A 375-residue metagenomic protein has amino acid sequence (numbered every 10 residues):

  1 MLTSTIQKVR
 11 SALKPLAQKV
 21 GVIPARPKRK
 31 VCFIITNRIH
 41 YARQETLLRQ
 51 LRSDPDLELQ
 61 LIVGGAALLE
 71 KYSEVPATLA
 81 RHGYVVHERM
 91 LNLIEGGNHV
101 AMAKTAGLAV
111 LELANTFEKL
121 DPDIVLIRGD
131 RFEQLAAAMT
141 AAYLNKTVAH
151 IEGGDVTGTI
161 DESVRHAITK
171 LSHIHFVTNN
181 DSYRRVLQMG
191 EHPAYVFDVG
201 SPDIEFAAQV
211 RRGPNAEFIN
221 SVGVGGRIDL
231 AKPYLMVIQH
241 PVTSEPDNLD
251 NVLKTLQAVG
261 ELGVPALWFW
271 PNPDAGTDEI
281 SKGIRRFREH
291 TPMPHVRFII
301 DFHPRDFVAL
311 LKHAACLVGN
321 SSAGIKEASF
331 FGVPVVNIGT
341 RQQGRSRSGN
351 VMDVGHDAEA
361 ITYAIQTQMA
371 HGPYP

Functional and structural regions predicted by a protein language model:
M1-P27: Membrane-proximal basic amphipathic "stem/tether" segments
K30, I34-N37, Y41-R52, D56 (+1 more regions): Active-site and donor-binding regions of nucleotide-sugar-utilizing enzymes
D54-Q60, G263-P265: A generic structural motif
L57-M102, E112: Conserved nucleotide-sugar phosphate-binding/catalytic loop shared by glycosyltransferases and other
L68-E70, S172-N248: A nucleotide-sugar donor-handling region in carbohydrate enzymes
L79, P214-H313: Donor-nucleotide binding loops and adjacent catalytic segments primarily of GT-B fold Leloir glycosyltransferases
I127-R128, L135, H175, H303-S346: A donor-sugar binding/catalytic signature common to diverse glycosyltransferases and related nucleotide-sugar
K326, F330-Y374: Catalytic binding pocket for nucleotide-activated donors in carbohydrate/polymer assembly enzymes
